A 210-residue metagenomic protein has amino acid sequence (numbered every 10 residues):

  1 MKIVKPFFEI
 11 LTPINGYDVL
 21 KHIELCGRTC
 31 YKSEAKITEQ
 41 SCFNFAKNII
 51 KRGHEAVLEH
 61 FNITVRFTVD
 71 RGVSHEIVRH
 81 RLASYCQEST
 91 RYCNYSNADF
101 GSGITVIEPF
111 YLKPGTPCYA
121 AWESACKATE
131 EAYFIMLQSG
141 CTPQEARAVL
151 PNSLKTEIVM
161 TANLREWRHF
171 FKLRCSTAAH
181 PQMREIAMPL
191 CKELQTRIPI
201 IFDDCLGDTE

Functional and structural regions predicted by a protein language model:
M1-E210: Family-specific signature for flavin-dependent thymidylate synthase
